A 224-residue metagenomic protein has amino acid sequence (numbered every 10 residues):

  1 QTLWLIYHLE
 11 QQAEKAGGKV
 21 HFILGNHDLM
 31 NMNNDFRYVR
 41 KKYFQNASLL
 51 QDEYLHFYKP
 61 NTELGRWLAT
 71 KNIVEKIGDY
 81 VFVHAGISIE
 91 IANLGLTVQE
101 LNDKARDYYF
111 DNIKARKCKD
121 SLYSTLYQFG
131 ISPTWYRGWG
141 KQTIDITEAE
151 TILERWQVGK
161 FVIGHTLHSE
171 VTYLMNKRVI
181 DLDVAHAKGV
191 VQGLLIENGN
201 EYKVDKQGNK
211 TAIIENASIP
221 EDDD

Functional and structural regions predicted by a protein language model:
Q1-D224: Feature recognizes metal-dependent phosphohydrolase scaffolds
